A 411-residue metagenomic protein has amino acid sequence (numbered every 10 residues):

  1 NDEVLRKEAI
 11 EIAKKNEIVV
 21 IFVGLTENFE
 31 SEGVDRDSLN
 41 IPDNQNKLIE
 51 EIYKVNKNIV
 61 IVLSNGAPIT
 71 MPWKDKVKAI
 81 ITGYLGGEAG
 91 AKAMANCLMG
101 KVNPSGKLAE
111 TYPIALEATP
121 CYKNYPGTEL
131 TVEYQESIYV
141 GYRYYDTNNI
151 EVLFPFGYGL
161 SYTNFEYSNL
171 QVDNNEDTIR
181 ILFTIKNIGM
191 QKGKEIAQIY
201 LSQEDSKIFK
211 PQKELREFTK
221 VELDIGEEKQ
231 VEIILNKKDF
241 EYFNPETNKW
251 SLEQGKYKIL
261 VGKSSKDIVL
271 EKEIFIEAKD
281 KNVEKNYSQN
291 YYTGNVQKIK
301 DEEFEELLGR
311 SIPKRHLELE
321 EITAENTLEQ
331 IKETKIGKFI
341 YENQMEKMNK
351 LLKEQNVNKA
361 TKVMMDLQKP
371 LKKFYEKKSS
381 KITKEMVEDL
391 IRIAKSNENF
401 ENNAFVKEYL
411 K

Functional and structural regions predicted by a protein language model:
N1, S64-K194, Q254, I259-G262: Secreted, periplasmic, or luminal enzymes acting at the cell surface/secretory milieu
N1-K76: Hydrophobic helix-and-loop "lid/oligomerization" segment in the mid-to-C-terminal part of catalytic domains
A9, G189, I208-F209, F218 (+2 more regions): Domain-level signal for soluble alpha/beta catalytic cores
G33-D37, K76-Y84, T119-T128, K210-V221 (+1 more regions): Short beta-alpha connecting loops at secondary-structure transitions that line or flank enzyme active sites
K47-V60, W73-V77, G100-G106, N187-G193 (+2 more regions): Secondary-structure transition/capping motifs at alpha-helix termini and the adjoining loop/turn into the next element
N148-N149, G159-G309, Y341: Intrinsically disordered, low-complexity Ser/Thr/Gly-rich stretches
Q297-L371: Conserved, compact domain cores that house catalytic/ligand-binding motifs in diverse enzymes and effector modules
Q355-K411: C-terminal non-catalytic accessory extensions
